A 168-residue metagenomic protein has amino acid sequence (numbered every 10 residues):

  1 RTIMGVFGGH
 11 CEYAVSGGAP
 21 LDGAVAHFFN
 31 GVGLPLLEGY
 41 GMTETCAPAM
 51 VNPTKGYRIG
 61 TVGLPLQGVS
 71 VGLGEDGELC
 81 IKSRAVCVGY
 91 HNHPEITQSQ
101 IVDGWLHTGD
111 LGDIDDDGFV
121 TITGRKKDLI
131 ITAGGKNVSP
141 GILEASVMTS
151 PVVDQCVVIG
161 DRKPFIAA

Functional and structural regions predicted by a protein language model:
R1-Y57, S70, D154: Gly/Ser/Thr-rich phosphate-binding loop
G18, G41, G63, D110 (+1 more regions): Active-site glycine-centered loops adjacent to acidic/histidine catalytic or metal-binding residues that shape
L21-A24, E44-A47, C87-G89, I114 (+3 more regions): Flexible loop/turn segments at secondary-structure boundaries
R58-I59, C87, L129, Q155: Short beta-strands and strand-coil junctions in structured, solvent-facing domains, enriched
P65-T132, T149: Conserved ATP-binding/catalytic segment of the ANL
L111, S150-A167: C-terminal boundary motif of the adenylate-forming
G141-A145: C-terminal module of multi-pass small-molecule transporters
